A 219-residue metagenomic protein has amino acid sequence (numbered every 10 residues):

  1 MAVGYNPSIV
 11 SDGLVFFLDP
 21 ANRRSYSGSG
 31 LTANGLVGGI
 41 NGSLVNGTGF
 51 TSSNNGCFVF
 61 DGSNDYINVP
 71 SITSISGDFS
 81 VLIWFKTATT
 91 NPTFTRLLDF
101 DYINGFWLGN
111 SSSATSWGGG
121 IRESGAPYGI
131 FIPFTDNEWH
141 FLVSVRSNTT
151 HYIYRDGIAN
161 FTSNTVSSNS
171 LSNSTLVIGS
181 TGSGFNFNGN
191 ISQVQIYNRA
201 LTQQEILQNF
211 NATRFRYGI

Functional and structural regions predicted by a protein language model:
M1-G4, R122-F131, S172-S192: Extracellular glycan-interaction patches encoded by glycine-rich segments
M1-N64, I206-I219: Extracytoplasmic low-complexity segments
V3-I9, D61-F79, P127-F134, S180-S183: Short surface loop/edge beta-strand patches of beta-sandwich-type extracellular domains that form ligand-contact sites
G13, S53, A114, L171-N173 (+1 more regions): Short, solvent-exposed loop/turn segments at the edges of secondary structure
A21, T73, V166-S167: A generic structural motif
L36-N64, S80-P92, D101, W107-S168 (+1 more regions): Extracellular glycan-interaction surfaces
